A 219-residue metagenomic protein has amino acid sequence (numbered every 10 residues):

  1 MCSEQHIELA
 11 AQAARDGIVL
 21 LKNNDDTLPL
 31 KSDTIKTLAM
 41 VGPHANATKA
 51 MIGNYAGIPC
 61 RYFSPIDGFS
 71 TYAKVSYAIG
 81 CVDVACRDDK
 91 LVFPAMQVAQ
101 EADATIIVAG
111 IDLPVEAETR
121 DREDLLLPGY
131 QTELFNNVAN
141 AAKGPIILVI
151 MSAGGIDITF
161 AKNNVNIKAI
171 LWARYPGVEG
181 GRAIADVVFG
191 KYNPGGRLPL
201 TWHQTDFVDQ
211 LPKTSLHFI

Functional and structural regions predicted by a protein language model:
C2-I219: C-terminal non-catalytic regions of proteins with extracellular/luminal or membrane-system context
